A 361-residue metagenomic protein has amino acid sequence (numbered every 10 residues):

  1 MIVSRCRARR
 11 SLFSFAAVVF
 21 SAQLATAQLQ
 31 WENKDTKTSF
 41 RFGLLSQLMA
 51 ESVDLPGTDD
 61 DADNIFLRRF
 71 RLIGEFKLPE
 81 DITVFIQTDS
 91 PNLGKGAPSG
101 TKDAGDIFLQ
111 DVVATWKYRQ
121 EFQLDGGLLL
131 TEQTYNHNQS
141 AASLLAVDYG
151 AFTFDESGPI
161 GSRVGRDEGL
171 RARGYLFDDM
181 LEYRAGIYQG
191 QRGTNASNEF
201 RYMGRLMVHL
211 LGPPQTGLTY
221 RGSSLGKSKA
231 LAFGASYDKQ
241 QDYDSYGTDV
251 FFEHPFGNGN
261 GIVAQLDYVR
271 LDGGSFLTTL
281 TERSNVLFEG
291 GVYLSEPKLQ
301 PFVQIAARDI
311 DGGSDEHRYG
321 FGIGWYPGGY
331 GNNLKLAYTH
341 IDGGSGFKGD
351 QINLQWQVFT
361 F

Functional and structural regions predicted by a protein language model:
M1-Q30, F361: Cleavable N-terminal export/targeting peptides
L29-D54, D59-G193, N198-P214, S284-Y319 (+1 more regions): Outer membrane beta-barrel
D35-K37, L210-G312, R318: Detector for outer-membrane/organellar transmembrane beta-barrel domains, recognizing the amphipathic beta-strand
R201-P213, K348-F361: Outer-membrane beta-barrel "beta-signal"
T216-S223, N332-N333, V358-F361: Flexible, glycine-rich linker and terminal segments associated with outer-membrane beta-barrel/transport systems
R318-W325, K348: CBM-like carbohydrate-recognition segments
G322-A337: C-terminal closing repeat unit and adjoining cap/tail of repeat-based domains
D342-G346: Short proline/glycine-enriched turn/loop segments at secondary-structure junctions
